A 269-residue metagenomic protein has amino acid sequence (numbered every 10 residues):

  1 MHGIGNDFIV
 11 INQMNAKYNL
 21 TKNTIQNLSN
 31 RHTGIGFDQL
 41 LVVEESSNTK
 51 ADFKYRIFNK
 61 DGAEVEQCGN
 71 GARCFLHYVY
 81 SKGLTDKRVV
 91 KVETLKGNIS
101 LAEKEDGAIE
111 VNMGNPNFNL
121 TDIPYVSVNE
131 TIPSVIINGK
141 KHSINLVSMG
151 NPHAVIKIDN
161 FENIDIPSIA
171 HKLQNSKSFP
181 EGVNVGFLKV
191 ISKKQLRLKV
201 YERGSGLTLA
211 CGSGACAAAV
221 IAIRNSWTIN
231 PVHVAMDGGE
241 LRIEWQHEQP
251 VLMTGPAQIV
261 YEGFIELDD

Functional and structural regions predicted by a protein language model:
M1-E105, V155-D269: A glycine-rich beta-to-alpha transition motif near the start of alpha/beta enzyme domains, typified by
M1-N19, V111, I123, I132-V147: N-terminal, positively charged, Ser/Thr/Ala/Gly-biased leader segments that form transit/presequence-like amphipathic
V65, T121-I123, V135, K157: Flexible, glycine/proline-enriched loop segments at strand-loop-helix junctions that form or flank small-ligand binding
E105-G107, T131, K140-K141, H247-Q249: Short glycine/proline-enriched coil/turn segments at helix->beta-strand junctions
G107-M113: PAS-family sensory domains
N117-N119: Ligand-binding beta-strand-loop-alpha-helix segment within the catalytic cores of soluble metabolic enzymes
Y125-T131, H171, N175-S176: Short, conserved active-site entrance elements at the starts or edges of catalytic domains
